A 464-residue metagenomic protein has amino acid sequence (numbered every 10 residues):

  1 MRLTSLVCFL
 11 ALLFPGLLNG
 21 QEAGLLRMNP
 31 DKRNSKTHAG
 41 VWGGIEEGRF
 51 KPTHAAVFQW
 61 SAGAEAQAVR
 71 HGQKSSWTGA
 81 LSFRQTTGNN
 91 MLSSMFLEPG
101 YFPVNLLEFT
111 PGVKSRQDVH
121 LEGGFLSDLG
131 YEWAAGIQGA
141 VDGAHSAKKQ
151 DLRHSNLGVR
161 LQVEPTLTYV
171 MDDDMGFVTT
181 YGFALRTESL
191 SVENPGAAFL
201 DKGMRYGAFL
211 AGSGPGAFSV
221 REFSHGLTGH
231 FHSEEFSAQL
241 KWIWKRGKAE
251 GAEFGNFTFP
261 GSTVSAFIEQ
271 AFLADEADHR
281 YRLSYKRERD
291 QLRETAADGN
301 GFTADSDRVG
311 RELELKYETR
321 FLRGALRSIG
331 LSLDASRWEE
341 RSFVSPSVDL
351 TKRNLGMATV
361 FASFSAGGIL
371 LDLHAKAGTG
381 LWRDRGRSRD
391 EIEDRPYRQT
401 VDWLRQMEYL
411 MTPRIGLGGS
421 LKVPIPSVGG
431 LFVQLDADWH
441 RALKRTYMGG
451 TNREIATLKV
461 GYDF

Functional and structural regions predicted by a protein language model:
Q21-E122, S127-W133, T168-M175, T180: Membrane-proximal, glycine/serine-rich, low-complexity loop/turn segments characteristic of large bacterial
R33-A39, Q73-G79, Y131-I137, D173-T179 (+8 more regions): Outer-envelope beta-barrel architecture signal
A39-I45, G79-Q85, I137-G143, T179-L185 (+9 more regions): Transmembrane beta-barrel strands of outer-membrane/channel proteins
R49-A56, N90-F96, S146-H154, L190-G196 (+6 more regions): Outer-membrane beta-barrel translocator domains and adjoining extracellular loop/strand segments of Gram-negative
F58-A64, S115-L121, S155-V163, R221-L227 (+8 more regions): Residues that define the transmembrane beta-barrel architecture of outer-membrane proteins
S93-N105, G182-F223, R246-N256: Short, flexible helix-coil linker/hinge segments at the edges of structured domains or between repeats
Y169, N452-F464: Outer-membrane beta-barrel "beta-signal"
A211-L331: Long, internal scaffold/assembly segments composed of regular secondary structure
